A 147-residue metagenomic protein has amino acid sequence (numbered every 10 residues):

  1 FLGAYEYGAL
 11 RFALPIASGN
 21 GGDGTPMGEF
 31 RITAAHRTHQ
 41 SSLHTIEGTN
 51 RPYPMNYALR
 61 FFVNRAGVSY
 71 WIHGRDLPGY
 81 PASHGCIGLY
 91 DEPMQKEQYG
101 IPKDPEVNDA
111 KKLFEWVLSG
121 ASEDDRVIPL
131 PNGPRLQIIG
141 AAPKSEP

Functional and structural regions predicted by a protein language model:
F1-R31: Glycine-rich catalytic cores of cysteine/serine-nucleophile enzymes that process amide/ester linkages in cell-envelope
A17-G19, T33, F62, I139: A structural detector for beta-sheet-dominated domains
G24-M27, H39, L43-P147: Exported/periplasmic cell-wall-interacting domains
